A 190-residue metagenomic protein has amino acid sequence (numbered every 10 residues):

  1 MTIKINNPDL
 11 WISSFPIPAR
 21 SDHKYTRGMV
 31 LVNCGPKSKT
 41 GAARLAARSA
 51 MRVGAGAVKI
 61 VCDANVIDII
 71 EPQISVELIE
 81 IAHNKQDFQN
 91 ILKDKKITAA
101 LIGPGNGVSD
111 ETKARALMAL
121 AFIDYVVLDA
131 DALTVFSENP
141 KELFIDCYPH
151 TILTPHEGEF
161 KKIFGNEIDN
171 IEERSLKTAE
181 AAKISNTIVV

Functional and structural regions predicted by a protein language model:
M1-Y125, T134-I152, E157, K161-V190: Small-residue (G/A/S/T)-rich helix-start motifs and N-terminal tracts that mark the onset
